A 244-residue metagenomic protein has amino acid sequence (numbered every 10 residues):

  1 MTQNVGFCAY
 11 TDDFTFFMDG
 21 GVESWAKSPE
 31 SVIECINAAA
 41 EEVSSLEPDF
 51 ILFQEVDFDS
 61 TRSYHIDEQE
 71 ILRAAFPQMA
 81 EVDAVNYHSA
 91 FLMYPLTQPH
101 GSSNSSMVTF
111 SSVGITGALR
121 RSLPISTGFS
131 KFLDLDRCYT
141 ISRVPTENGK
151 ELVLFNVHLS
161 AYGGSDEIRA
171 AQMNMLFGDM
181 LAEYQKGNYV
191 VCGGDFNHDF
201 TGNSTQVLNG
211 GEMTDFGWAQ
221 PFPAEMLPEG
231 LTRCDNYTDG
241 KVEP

Functional and structural regions predicted by a protein language model:
M1-Q78, D83-N104: N-terminal, active-site-proximal structural segment of metallo-dependent hydrolase catalytic domains
T2-V5, A38-H65, F110, S142-V144 (+2 more regions): Active-site beta-strand/loop signature of hydrolases that rely on acidic residues for catalysis
V5-C8, D57-S60, N86-A90, I115-T116 (+3 more regions): Solvent-exposed loop/turn segments at secondary-structure junctions within structured extracellular/periplasmic domains
V22-P29, V56-F58, L123-K131, H158-R169: Surface-exposed cleft-lining segments at the edges of enzyme active sites
R73-V82, S111-L119, P221-N236: A SAM-dependent methyltransferase catalytic signature shared across enzymes that methylate proteins
A74-P77, G101-A118, P145, E243-P244: Conserved beta strand-loop-helix elements of the APE1-like EEP
G163-P244: Metal-dependent phosphoesterases centered on the DNase I-like endonuclease/exonuclease/phosphatase
